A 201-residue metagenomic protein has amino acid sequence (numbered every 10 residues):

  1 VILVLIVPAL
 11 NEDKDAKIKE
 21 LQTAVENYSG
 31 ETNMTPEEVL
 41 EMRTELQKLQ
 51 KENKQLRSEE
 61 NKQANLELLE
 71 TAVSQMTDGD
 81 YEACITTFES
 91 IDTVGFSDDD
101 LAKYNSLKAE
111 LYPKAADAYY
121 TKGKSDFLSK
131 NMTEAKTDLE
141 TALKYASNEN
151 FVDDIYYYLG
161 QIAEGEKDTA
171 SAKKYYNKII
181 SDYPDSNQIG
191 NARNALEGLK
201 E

Functional and structural regions predicted by a protein language model:
L5-P113: Extracellular/lumenal/periplasmic "stalk" regions immediately C-terminal to a signal peptide or transmembrane helix
E89-E110, A142-F151, I179-N194: Short solvent-exposed coil/turn linkers within tandem alpha-helical repeat scaffolds
